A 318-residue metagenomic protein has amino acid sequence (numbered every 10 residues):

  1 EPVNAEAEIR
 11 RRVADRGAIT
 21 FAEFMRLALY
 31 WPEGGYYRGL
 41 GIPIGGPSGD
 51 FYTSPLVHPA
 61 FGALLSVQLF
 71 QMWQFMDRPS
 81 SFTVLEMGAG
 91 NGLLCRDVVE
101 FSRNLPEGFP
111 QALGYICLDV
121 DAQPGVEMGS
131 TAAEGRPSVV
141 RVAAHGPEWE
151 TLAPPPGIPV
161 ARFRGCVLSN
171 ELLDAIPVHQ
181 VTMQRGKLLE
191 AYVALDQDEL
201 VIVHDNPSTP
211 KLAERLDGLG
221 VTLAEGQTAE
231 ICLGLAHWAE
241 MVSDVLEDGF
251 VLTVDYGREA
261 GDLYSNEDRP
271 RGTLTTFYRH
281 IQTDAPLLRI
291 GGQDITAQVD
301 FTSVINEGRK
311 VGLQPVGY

Functional and structural regions predicted by a protein language model:
E1-M87, N91-I158, R162-R164: Rossmann-like AdoMet
E8-R11, E150-Y318: Class I S-adenosyl-L-methionine
